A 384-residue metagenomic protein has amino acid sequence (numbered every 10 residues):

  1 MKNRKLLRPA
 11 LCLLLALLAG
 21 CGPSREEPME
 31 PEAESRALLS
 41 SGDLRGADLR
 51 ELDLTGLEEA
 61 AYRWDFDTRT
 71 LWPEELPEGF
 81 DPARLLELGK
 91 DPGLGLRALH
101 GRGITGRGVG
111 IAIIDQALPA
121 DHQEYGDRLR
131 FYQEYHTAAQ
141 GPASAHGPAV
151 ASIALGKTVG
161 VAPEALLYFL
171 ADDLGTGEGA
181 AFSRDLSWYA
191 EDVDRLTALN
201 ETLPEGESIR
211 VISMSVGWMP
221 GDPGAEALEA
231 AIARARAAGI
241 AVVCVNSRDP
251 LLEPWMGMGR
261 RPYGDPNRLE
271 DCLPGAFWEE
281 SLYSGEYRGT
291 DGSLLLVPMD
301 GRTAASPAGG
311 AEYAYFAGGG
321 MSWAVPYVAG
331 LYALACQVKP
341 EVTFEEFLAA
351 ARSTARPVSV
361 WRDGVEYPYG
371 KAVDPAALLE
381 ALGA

Functional and structural regions predicted by a protein language model:
L18-G20: C-terminal motif of bacterial Sec signal peptides marking the signal peptidase cleavage site
G22-S24: Bacterial signal peptide processing site
E26-G89: Autoinhibitory propeptides
E32-L39, H100, G106, L174-P262 (+1 more regions): Substrate-binding/access-modulating region of protease and related hydrolase catalytic domains
A83-I111, E134-Q140, A276-W278, V373-D374: N-terminal domain-start motif of subtilase-like serine proteases
A98-I111, Q116-F131, A139-S187, E205-I209 (+3 more regions): Subtilisin-like serine protease catalytic core
D115, A237-I240, V245-Q337, E341: Extracellular S/T/G-rich loop segment that most often corresponds to the catalytic His/Ser-adjacent loop
E205-S213, Q337-A384: C-terminal subdomain of the subtilisin-like protease fold in secreted/lumenal serine endopeptidases
